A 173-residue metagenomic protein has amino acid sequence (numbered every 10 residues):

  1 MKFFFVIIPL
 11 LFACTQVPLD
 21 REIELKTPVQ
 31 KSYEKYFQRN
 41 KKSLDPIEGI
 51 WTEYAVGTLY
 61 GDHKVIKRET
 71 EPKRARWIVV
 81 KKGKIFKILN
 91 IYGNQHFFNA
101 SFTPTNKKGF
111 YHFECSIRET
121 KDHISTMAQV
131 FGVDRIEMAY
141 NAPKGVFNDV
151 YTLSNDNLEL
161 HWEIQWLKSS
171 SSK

Functional and structural regions predicted by a protein language model:
M1-F5, P9, A13-Y60, K64-I66 (+1 more regions): Amphipathic/hydrophobic helical signal segments and adjacent flexible N-terminal regions that mediate secretion
F37-K41, D45-E48, T52-M127, F131: Central antiparallel beta-sheet cores of small beta-barrel/beta-sandwich binding domains
T103-K173: Extracytoplasmic electrostatic interaction patches
